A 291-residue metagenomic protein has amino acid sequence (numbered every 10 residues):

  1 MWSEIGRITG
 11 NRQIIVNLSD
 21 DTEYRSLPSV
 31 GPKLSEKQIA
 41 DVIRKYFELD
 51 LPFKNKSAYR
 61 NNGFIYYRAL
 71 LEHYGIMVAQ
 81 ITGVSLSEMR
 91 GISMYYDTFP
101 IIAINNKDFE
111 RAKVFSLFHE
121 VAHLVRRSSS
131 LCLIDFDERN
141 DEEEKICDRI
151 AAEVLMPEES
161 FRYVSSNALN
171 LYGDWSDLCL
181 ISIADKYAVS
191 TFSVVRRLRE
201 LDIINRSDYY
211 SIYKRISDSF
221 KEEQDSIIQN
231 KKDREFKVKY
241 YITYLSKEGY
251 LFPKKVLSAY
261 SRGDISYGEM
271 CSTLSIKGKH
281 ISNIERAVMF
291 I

Functional and structural regions predicted by a protein language model:
M1-I291: Active-site hotspot residues in diverse enzymes, especially metal/ion-binding acidic/histidine motifs
